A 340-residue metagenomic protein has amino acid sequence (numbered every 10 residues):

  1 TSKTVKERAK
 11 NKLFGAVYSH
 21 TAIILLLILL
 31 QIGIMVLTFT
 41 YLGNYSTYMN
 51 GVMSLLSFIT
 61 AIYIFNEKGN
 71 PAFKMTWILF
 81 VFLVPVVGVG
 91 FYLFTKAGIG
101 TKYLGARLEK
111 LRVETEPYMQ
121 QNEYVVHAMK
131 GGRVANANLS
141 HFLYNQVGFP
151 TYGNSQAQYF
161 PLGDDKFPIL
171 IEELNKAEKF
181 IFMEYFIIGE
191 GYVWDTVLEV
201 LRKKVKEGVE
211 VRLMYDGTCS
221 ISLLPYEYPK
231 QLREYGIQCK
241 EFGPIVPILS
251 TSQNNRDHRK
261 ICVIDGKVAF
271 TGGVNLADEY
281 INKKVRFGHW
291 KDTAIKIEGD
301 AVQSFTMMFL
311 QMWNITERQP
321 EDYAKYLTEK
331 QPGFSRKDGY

Functional and structural regions predicted by a protein language model:
T1-Y340: N-terminal localization/anchoring segments of enzymes in phospholipid and broader phosphate metabolism
